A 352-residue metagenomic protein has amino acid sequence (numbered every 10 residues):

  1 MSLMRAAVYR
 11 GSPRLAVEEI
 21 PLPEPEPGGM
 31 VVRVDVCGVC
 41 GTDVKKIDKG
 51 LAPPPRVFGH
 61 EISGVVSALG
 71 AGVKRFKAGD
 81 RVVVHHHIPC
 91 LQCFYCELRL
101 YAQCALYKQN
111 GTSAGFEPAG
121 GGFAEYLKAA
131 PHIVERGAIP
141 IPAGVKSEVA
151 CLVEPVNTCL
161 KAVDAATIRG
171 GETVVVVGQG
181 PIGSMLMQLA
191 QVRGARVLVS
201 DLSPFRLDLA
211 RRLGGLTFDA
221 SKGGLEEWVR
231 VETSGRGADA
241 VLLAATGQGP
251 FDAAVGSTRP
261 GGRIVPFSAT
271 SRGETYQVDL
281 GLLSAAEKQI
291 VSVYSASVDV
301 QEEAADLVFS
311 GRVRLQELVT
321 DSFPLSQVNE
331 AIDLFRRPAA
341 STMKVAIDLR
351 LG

Functional and structural regions predicted by a protein language model:
M1-A6, D252-G256, V298-G352: C-terminal hydrophobic helical "lid"/dimerization subdomain of Rossmann-like NAD(P)H-dependent oxidoreductases
R5, A16, P21, R33 (+2 more regions): Residues located in well-ordered beta-strands
P23-C37, G50-E97, P142-G144: Glycine-rich beta-strand-centered segment in the early N-terminal region that forms part of a ligand/cofactor-binding
Q92-V177: NAD(P)H dinucleotide-binding glycine-rich loop of Rossmann-like/cofactor-binding domains, especially the beta1-alpha1
A143-G223, E227: Mid-domain Rossmann-like dinucleotide-binding core that forms the NAD(H)/NADP(H) cofactor-binding site
V229-A238: A short acidic, Gly/Pro-enriched loop at the edge of an enzyme's catalytic core that lines a small-molecule cofactor
Q248-S310, A346-G352: Glycine-rich phosphate-binding loop and adjacent beta-alpha segment of Rossmann(oid) nucleotide-cofactor-binding
